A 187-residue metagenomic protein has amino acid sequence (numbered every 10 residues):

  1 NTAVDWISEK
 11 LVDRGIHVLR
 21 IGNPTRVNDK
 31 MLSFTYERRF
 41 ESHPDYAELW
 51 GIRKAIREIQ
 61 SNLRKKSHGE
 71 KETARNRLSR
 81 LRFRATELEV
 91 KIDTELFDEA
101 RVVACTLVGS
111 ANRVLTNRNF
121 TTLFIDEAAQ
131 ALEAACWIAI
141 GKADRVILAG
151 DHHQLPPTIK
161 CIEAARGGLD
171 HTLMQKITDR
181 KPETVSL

Functional and structural regions predicted by a protein language model:
N1-E87, K91-D93, E183: ASCE P-loop NTPase motor cores of helicases and related translocases
T2, K10-I16, I21-T25, M31 (+2 more regions): Conserved helicase motor core of SF1/SF2 NTP-dependent helicases
A74-R118: Conserved helicase/translocase P-loop NTPase motor core
